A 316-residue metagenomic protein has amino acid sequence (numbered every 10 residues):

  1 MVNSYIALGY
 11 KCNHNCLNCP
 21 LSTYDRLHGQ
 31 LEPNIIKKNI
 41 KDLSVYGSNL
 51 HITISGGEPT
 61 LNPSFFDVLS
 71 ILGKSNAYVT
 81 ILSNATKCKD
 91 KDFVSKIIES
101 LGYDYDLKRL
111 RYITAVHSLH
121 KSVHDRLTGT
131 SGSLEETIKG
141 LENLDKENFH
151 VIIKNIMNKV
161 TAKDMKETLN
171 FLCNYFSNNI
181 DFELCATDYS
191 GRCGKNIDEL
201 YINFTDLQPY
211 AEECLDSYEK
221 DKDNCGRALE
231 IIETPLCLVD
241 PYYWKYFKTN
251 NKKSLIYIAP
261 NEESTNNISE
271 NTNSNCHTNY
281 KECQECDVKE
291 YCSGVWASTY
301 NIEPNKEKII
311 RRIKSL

Functional and structural regions predicted by a protein language model:
M1-I35, Y46: Canonical Radical SAM [4Fe-4S] cluster-binding loop centered on the CxxxCxxC motif and its immediate flanking residues
C12, C16-C19, C214, C225 (+3 more regions): Disulfide-bonded cysteines in secreted/extracellular proteins and peptides
K37-T53, N62-C185: Radical SAM/AdoMet-radical enzyme domain recognition
D42-E58, E307-L316: Short Fe-S-cluster ligation motifs
S122, R126-N271, N275: Radical SAM enzyme [4Fe-4S]-AdoMet core and its adjacent flexible, acidic and glycine-rich loops/tails across
P241-L316: Flexible mid-to-C-terminal extensions adjoining Fe-S/redox cofactors in radical SAM and related proteins
